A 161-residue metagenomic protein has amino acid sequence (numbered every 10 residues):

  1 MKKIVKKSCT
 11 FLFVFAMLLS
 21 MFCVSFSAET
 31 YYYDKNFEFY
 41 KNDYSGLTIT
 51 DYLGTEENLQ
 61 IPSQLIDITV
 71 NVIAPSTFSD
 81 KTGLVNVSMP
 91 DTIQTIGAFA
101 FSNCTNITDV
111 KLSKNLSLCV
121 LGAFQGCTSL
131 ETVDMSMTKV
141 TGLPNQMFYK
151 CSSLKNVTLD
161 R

Functional and structural regions predicted by a protein language model:
M1-F13: Bacterial N-terminal signal peptides that target proteins for export
F11-M21: Bacterial N-terminal signal peptides
L19-Y33: Sec-dependent signal peptide cleavage junction
F37, K41-Y44, G54-V72, T82-T95 (+3 more regions): Structural signature of tandem-repeat unit edges
L47-T48: Non-globular, low-complexity intrinsically disordered regions
A74-T77, G97-A100, V120-Q125, P144-Y149: Consensus positions within tandem repeat domains that build extended binding/scaffold surfaces
